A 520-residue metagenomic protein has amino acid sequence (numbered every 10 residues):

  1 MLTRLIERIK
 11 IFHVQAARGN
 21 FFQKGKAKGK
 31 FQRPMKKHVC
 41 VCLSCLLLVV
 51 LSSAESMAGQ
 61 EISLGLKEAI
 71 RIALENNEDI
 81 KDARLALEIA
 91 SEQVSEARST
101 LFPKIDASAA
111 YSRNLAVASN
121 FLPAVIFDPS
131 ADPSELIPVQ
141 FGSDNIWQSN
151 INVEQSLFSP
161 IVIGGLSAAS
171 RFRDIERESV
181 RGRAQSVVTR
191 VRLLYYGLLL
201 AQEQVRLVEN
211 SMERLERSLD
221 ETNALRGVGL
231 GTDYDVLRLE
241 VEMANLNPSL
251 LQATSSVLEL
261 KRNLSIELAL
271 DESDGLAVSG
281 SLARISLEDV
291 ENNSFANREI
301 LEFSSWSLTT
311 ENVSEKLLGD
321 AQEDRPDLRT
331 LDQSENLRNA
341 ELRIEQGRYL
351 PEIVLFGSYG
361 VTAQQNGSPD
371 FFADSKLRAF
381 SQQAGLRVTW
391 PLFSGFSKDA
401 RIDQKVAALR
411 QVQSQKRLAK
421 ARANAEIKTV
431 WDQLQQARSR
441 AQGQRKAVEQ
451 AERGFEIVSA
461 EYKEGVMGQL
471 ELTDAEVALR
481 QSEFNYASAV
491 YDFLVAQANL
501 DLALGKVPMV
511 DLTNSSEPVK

Functional and structural regions predicted by a protein language model:
L5-A17, G25-L43: Bacterial N-terminal signal peptides that target proteins for export
C42-S52: Bacterial N-terminal signal peptides
M57-A58, D106, R113-V117, E272-D274 (+1 more regions): Acidic, low-complexity, intrinsically disordered peripheral segments
Q60-I70: Regulatory alphaC helix of protein kinase catalytic domains
G65, K104-A116, N120-G182, V313 (+3 more regions): Small/polar-residue-enriched beta-strand and adjacent coil segments characteristic of outer-membrane beta-barrel
A73-L74, I126-L136, L270-S358, V510-K520: Amphipathic alpha-helical coiled-coil scaffold segments and their short linker/junction regions
A83-A97, R183, V187-R206, R217 (+5 more regions): Amphipathic alpha-helical coiled-coil segments
S186-D320, Q433, A437, L479-S482 (+1 more regions): Periplasmic alpha-helical coiled-coil/stalk elements that build and connect Gram-negative outer-membrane
